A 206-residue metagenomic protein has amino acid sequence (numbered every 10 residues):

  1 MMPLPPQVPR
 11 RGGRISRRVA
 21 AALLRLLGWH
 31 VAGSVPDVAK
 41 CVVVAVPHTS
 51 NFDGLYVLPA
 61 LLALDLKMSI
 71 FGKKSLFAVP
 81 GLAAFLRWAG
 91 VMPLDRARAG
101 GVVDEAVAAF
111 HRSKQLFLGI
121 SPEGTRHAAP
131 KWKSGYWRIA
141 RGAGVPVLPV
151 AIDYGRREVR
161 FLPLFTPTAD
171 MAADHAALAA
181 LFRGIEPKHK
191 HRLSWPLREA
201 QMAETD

Functional and structural regions predicted by a protein language model:
M1-R17: Helix-enriched interaction subdomains in cytosolic or periplasmic regions, typified by TIR/SEFIR signaling/NADase cores
L4-P9, R25-G184, L197-M202: Soluble catalytic domains of membrane acyltransferases
P187: S-adenosyl-L-methionine
K190-D206: C-terminal domain-closing interface element
